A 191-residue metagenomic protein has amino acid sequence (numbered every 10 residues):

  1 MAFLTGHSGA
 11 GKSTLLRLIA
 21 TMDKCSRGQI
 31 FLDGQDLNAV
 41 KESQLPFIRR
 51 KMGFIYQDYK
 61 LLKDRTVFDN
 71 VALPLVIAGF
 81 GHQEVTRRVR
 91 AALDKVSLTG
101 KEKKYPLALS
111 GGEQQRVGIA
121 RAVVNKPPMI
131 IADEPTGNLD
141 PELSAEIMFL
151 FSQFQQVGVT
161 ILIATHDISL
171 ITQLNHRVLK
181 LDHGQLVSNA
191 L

Functional and structural regions predicted by a protein language model:
A20: Helix-to-loop junction immediately C-terminal to a conserved catalytic motif
G28-D36: Conserved ABC transporter NBD signature motif
L37-G53, Q156: ABC ATPase NBD coupling module
R65-A72: Short coil-to-helix segment of the ABC ATPase nucleotide-binding domain corresponding to the Q-loop/switch region
K104-L107, N125, V157: Conserved signature/switch motifs of ABC ATPase nucleotide-binding domains
Y105-L109, E113-Q115: Conserved ABC ATPase signature
I130-D133: Catalytic Walker B motif of ABC-type/P-loop ATPase nucleotide-binding domains
